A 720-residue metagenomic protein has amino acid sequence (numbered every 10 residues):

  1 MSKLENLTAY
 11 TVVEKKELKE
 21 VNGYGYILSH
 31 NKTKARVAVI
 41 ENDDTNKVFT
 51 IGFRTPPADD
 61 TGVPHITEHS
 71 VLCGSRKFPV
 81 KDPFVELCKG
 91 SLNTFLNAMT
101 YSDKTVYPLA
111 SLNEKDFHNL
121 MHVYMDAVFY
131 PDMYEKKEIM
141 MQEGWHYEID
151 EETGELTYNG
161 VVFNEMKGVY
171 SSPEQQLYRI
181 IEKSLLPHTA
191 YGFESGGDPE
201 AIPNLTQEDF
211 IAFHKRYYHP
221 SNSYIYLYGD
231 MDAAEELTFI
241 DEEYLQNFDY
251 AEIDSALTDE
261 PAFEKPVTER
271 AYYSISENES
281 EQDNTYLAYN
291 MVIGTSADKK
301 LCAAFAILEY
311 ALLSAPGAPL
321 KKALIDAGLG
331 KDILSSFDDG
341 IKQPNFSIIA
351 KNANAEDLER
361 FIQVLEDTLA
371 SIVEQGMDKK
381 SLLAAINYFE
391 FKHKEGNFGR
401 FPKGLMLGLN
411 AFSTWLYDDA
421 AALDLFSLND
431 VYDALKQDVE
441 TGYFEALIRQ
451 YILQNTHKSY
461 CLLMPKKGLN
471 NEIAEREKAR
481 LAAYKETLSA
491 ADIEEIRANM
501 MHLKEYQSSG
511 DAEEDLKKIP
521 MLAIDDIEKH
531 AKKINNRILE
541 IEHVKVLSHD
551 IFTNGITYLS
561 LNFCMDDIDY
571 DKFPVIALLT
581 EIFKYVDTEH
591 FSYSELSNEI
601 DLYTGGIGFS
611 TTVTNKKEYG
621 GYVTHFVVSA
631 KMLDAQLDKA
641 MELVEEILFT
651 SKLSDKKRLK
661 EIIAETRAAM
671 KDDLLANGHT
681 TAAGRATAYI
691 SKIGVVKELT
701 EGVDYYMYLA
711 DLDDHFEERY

Functional and structural regions predicted by a protein language model:
M1-F84, P108, L112, H122-M125 (+8 more regions): His/Glu-rich zincin catalytic helix
N46-P56, D82-Y130, K137-E148, Q175-E200 (+6 more regions): M16 family metallopeptidases and their MPP-like homologs
K167-G168: Helix-loop-helix module between adjacent transmembrane segments
L205-T206, F210: Alpha-helical scaffold elements lining the catalytic groove of polysaccharide deacetylases
